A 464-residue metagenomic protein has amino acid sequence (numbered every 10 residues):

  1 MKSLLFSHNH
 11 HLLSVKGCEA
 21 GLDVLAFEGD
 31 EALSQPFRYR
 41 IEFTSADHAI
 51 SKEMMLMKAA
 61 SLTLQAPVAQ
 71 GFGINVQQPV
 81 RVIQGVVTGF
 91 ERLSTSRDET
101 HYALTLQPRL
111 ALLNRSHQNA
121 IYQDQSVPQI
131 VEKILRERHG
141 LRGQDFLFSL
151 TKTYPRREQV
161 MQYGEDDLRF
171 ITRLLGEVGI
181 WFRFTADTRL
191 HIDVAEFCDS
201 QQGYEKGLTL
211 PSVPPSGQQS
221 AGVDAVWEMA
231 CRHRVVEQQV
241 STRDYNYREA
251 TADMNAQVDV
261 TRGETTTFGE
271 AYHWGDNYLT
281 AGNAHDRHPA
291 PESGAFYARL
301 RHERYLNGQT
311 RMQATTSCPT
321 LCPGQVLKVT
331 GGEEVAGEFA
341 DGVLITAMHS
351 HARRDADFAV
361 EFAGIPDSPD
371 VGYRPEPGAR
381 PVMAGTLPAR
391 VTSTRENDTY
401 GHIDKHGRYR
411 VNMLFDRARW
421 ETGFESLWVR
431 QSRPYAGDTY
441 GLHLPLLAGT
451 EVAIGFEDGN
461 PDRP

Functional and structural regions predicted by a protein language model:
M1-P464: Amphipathic alpha-helical and helix-coil boundary elements used as assembly and membrane-proximal scaffolds
